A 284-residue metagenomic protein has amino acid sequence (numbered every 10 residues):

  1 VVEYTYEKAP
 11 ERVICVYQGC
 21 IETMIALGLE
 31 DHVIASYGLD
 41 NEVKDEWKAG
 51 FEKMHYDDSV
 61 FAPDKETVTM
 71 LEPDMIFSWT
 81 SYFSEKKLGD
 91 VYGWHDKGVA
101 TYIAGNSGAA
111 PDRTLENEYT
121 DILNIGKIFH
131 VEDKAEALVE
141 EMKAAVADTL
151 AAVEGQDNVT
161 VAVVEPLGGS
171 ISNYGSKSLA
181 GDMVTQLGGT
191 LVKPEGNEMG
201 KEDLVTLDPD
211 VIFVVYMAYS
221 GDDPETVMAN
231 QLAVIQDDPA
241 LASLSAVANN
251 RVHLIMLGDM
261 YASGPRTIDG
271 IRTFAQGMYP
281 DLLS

Functional and structural regions predicted by a protein language model:
V1-E22, I128-A162, Y216, G277-S284: Bacterial Sec-exported substrate-binding components of ABC uptake systems
E3-Y4, P10-E11, M54-H55, S78-S81 (+4 more regions): Second-shell loop/turn segments in exported
E11, E22-I25, E66-M70, Y92 (+11 more regions): Solvent-exposed, polar/charged alpha-helical surfaces in well-ordered, non-transmembrane soluble domains, broadly
R12, D112-K127, E136, E140 (+1 more regions): Structured C-terminal subdomain patch of bacterial secreted/periplasmic proteins
I14-V16, I34-Y37, M75-W79, A100-G105 (+4 more regions): Structural recognition of the beta-strand scaffold that forms the well-ordered cores of secreted hydrolase catalytic
C15-L71, M75, T80-S81, V192: A short, structured surface patch at a secondary-structure boundary
L39-V43, N173-E198: Alpha-helical, coiled-coil/dimerization segments enriched in small aliphatic residues
V43, T80-G89, V99-N124, N158-L179: Extracytoplasmic ligand-binding site segments that recognize negatively charged/polar headgroups
